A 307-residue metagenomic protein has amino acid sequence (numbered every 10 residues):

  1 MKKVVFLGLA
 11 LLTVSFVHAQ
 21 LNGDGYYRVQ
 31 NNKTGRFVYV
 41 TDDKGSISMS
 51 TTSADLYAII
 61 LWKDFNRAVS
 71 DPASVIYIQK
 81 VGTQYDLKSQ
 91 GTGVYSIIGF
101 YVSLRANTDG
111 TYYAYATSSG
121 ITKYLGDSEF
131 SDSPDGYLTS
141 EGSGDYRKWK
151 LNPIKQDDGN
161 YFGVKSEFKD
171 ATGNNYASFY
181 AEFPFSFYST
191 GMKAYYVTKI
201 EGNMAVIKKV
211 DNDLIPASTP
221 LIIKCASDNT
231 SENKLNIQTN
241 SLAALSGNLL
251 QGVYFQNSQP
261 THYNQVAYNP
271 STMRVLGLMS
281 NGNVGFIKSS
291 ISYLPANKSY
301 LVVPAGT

Functional and structural regions predicted by a protein language model:
M1-N22: Bacterial Sec-dependent N-terminal signal peptides
Q20-S133, S140-F162: Extracellular glycan-recognition/adhesion modules and their associated mucin-like linkers
N22, Q79-D86, R105-G110, K155 (+4 more regions): Short, ordered beta-strand-loop transition motifs
Q30-R36, T41-D43, V81-G82, S89-G93 (+6 more regions): Short, flexible beta-strand-to-coil junctions
I47-M49, L125, M192-Y195, V284-F286: Hydrophobic beta-strand positions in blades of beta-propellers and related beta-sheet-rich domains
L56-K63, R67-Q90, K193-N212, P216-Q259: Self-processing/autoproteolytic domain segments and adjacent N-terminal interaction modules in large, modular
I98-F100, L125-D127, K208-V210, F286-S290 (+1 more regions): Short amphipathic beta-strand/extended segments with alternating polar/hydrophobic composition
G142-D145, L151-T190, N212-G282, K288-T307: A short, polar beta-strand/turn micro-motif
